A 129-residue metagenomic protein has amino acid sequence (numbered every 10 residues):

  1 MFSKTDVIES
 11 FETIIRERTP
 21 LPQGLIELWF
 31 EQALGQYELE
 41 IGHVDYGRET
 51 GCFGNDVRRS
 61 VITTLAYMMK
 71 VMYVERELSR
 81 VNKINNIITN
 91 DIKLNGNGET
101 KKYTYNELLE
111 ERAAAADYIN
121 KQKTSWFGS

Functional and structural regions predicted by a protein language model:
M1-V57, A116-S129: Conserved short "hinge" loops at termini or chain/domain junctions
F2, D6, L21-L28, S60 (+3 more regions): Alpha-helix boundary/N-cap detector
K4, R18, K70, R80-K83 (+3 more regions): Context-gated lysine
I8, S79, E111-A114: N-terminal processing/targeting junctions
L28-G98: Divalent metal-cofactor coordination and adjacent catalytic microenvironments
D91-S125: Amphipathic alpha-helical binding modules
